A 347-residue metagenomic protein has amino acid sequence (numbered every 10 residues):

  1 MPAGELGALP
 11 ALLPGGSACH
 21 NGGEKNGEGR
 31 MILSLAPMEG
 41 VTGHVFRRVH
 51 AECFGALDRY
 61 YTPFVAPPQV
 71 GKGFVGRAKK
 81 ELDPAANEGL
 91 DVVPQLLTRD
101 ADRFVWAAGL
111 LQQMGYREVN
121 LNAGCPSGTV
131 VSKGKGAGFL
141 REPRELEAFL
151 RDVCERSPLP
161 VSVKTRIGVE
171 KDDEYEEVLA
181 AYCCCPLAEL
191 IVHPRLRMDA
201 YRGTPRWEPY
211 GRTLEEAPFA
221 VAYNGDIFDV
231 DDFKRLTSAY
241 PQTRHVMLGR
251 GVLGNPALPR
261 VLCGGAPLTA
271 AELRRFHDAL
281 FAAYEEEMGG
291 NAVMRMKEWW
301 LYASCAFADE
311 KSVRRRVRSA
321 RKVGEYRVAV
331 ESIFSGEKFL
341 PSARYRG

Functional and structural regions predicted by a protein language model:
M1-G29: N-terminal amphipathic/basic-hydrophobic helices that include classical n-h-c signal peptides and signal-anchor
C19-G347: Flavin-dependent oxidoreductase catalytic cores
